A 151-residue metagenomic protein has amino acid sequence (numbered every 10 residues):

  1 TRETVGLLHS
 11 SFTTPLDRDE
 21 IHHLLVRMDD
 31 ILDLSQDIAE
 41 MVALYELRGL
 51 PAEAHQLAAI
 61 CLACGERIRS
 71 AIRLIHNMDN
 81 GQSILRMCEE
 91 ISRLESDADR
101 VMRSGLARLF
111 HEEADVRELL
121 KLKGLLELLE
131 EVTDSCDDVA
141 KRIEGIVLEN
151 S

Functional and structural regions predicted by a protein language model:
T1-S151: Cytosolic, long alpha-helical scaffolding segments
